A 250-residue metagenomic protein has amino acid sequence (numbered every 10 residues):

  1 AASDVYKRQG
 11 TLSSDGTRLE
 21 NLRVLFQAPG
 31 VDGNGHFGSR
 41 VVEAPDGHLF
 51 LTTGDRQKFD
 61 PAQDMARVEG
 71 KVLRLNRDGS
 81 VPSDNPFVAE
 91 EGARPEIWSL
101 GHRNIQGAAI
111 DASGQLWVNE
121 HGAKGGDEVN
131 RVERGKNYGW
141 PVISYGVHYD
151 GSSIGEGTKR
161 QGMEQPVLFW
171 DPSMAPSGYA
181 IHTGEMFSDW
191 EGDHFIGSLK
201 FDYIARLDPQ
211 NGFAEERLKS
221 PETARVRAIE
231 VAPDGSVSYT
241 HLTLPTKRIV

Functional and structural regions predicted by a protein language model:
A2-Y6, H241-T246, V250: Short, small-residue-biased leader/transition segments that mark boundaries at the very start of proteins
K7-V42: Asp-box/WD-like beta-propeller blade repeats and closely related beta-sheet repeat scaffolds
L19-R23, G35-G38, D46-T52, M65-E69: Hydrophobic, well-ordered secondary-structure segments
F50, D55-E216, A224: Beta-propeller domain segments
R225, V231-L242: Generic C-terminus detector
